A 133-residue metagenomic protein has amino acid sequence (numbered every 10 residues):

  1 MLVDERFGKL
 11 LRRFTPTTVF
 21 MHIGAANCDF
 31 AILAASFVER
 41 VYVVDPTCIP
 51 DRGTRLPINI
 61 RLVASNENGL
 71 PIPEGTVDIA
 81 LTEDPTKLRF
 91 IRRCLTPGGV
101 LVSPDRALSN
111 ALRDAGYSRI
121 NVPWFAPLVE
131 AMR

Functional and structural regions predicted by a protein language model:
M1-T18, D29: Conserved alpha-helix/loop element of class I SAM-dependent methyltransferases that forms part of the SAM/SAH-binding
H22: Class I SAM-dependent methyltransferase core
A26-G69: Class I SAM-dependent methyltransferase SAM/SAH-binding core
N68-A80: A short acidic, Gly/Pro-enriched loop at the edge of an enzyme's catalytic core that lines a small-molecule cofactor
D78-R89: A short SAM/SAH-binding and catalytic strip from SAM-dependent methyltransferases
K87-V100: A short glycine-rich, Lys/Arg-flanked "PGG" loop and its adjoining helix->strand segment in the class I
G98-L108: Conserved beta-strand signature within the Rossmann-like core of class I S-adenosyl-L-methionine
A115-R133: Core SAM-dependent methyltransferase catalytic element
